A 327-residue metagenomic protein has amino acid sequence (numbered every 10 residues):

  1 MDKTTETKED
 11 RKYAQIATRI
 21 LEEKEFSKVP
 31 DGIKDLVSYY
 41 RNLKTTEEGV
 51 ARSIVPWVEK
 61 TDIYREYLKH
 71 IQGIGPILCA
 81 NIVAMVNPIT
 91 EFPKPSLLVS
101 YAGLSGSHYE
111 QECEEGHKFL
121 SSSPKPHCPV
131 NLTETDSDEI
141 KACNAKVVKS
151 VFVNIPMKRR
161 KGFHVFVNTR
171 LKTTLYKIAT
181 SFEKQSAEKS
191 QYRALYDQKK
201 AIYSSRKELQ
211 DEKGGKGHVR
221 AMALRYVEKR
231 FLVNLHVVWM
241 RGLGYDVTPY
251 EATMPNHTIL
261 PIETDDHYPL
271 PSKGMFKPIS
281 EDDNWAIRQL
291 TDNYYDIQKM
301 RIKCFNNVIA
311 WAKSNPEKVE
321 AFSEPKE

Functional and structural regions predicted by a protein language model:
M1, N81-A84, T173-S181, R225-M240 (+2 more regions): Short, hydrophobic/amphipathic alpha-helical patches that form generic packing surfaces within helical domains
M1-K60, K273-E327: Long, charge-rich intrinsically disordered scaffolds of nucleic-acid metabolism proteins
A14, I20, V37, V55-E59 (+5 more regions): Catalytic phosphate/metal-binding cores of nucleic-acid and nucleotide-processing enzymes, i.e., regions that mediate
S38, N42, E66, H70-I71 (+10 more regions): Conserved aromatic-histidine-acidic binding/catalytic patches
T45, K69, G73-I77, P93 (+8 more regions): Generic recognition of stable, solvent-exposed alpha-helical segments in well-folded globular domains
G49-I89, K318, P325-E327: Coiled-coil termination/hinge junctions
I82-A221, R225, V238, K273: Phosphate-backbone recognition surface of nucleic-acid-processing proteins
G214-P261, D266: Basic, amphipathic alpha-helical segments enriched in Lys/Arg and hydrophobic/aromatic residues
